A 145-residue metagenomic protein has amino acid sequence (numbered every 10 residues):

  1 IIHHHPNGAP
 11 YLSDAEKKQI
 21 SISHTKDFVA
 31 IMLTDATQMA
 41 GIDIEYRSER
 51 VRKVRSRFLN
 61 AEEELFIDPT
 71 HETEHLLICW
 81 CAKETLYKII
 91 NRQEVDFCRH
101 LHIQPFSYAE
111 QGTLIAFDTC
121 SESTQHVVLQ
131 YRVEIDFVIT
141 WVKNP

Functional and structural regions predicted by a protein language model:
I1-P145: Core catalytic alpha/beta fold that binds nucleotide/phospho-ligands
